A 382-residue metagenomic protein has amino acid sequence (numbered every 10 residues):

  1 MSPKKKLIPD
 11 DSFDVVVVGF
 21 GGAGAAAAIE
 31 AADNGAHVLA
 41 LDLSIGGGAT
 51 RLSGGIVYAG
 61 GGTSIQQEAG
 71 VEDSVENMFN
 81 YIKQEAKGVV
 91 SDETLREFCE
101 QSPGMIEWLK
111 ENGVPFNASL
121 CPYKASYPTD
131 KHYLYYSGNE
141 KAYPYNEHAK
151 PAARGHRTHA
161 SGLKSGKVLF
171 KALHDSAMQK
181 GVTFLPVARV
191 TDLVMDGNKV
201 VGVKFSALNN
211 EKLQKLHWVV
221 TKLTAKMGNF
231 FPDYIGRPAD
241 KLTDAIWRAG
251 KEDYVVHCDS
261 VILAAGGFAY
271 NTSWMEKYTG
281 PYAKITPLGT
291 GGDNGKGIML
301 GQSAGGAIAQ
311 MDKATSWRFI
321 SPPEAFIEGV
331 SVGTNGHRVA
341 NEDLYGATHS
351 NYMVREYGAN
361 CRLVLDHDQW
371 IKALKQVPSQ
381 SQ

Functional and structural regions predicted by a protein language model:
M1-V15, D33, N210, Q214-L216 (+1 more regions): Extreme N-terminal leader/targeting segments of oxidoreductases
V15-A40: N-terminal Rossmann-like FAD-binding beta1-loop-alpha1 element of flavoenzymes
D33-G54: Glycine-rich FAD pyrophosphate-binding loop
T50-R51, V89-T94, N112-A125, A307-A314 (+1 more regions): A short alpha-helix-loop-beta-strand transition element characteristic of N-terminal alpha/beta dinucleotide-binding
Y58-F98: Glycine-rich active-site loop/strand segments that organize a redox cofactor
C99-E252, T272-S273: Conserved redox-cofactor binding core of oxidoreductases
K164, E211-F319: Glycine-rich loop(s) and the adjacent beta-strand/alpha-helix scaffold that form part
I298, A307-Q382: An anion/pyrophosphate-binding glycine-rich loop and adjacent beta-alpha core in soluble alpha-beta enzymes
